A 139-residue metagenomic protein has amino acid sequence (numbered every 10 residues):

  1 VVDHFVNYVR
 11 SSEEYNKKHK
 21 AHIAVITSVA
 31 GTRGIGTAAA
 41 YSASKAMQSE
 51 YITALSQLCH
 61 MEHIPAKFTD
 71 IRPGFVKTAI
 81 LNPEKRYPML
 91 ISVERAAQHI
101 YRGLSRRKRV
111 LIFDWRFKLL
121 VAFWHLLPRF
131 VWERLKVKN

Functional and structural regions predicted by a protein language model:
V2, S44: Active-site helix of classical SDR
H4-H19: A short helix-coil junction within the Rossmann-fold of NAD(P)-dependent oxidoreductases
V25, T69: Rossmann-fold scaffold of SDR-type NAD(P)-dependent oxidoreductases
S28: Residue(s) in the substrate-gating loop at a strand-loop-helix junction that position the organic substrate next
R33, A54-K67: Active-site-adjacent segment of SDR/Rossmann-fold oxidoreductases
R33-A39: Active-site loop immediately N-terminal to the catalytic Tyr-X3-Lys motif of short-chain dehydrogenase/reductase
D70, K85-V121: C-terminal helical subdomain
P73-P83: Short, flexible catalytic-loop segment of classical short-chain dehydrogenase/reductase
